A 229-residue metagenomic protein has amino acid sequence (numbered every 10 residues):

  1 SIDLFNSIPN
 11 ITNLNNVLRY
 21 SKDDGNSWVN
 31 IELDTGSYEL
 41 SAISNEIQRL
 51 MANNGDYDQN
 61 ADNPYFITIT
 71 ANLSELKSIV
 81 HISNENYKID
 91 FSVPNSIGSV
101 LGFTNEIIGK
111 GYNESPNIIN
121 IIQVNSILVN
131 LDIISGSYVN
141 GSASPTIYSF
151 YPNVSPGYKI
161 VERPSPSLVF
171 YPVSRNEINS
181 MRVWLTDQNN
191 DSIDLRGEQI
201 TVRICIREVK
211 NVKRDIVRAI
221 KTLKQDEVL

Functional and structural regions predicted by a protein language model:
S1-L229: The ATP-binding site of the protein kinase catalytic domain
